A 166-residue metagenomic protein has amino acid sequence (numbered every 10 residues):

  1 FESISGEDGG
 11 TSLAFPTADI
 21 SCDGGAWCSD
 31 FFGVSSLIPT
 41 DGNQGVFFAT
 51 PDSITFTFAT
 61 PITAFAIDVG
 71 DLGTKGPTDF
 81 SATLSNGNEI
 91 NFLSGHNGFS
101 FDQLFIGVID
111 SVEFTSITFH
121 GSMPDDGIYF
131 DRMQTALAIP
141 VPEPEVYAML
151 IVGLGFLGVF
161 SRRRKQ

Functional and structural regions predicted by a protein language model:
F1-I139: Surface-exposed, well-ordered secondary-structure segments
P142-S161: A short, hydrophobic C-terminal helix/tail in secreted or cell-surface proteins
R163-Q166: Short, charged juxtamembrane terminal tails flanking transmembrane helices
